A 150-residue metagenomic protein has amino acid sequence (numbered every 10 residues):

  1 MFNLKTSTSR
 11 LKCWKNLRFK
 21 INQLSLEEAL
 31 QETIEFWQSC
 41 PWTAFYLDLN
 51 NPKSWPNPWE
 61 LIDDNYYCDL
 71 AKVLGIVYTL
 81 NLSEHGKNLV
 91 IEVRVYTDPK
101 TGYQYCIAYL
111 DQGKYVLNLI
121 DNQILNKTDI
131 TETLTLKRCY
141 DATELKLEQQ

Functional and structural regions predicted by a protein language model:
M1-Q150: A structural boundary/capping signal
